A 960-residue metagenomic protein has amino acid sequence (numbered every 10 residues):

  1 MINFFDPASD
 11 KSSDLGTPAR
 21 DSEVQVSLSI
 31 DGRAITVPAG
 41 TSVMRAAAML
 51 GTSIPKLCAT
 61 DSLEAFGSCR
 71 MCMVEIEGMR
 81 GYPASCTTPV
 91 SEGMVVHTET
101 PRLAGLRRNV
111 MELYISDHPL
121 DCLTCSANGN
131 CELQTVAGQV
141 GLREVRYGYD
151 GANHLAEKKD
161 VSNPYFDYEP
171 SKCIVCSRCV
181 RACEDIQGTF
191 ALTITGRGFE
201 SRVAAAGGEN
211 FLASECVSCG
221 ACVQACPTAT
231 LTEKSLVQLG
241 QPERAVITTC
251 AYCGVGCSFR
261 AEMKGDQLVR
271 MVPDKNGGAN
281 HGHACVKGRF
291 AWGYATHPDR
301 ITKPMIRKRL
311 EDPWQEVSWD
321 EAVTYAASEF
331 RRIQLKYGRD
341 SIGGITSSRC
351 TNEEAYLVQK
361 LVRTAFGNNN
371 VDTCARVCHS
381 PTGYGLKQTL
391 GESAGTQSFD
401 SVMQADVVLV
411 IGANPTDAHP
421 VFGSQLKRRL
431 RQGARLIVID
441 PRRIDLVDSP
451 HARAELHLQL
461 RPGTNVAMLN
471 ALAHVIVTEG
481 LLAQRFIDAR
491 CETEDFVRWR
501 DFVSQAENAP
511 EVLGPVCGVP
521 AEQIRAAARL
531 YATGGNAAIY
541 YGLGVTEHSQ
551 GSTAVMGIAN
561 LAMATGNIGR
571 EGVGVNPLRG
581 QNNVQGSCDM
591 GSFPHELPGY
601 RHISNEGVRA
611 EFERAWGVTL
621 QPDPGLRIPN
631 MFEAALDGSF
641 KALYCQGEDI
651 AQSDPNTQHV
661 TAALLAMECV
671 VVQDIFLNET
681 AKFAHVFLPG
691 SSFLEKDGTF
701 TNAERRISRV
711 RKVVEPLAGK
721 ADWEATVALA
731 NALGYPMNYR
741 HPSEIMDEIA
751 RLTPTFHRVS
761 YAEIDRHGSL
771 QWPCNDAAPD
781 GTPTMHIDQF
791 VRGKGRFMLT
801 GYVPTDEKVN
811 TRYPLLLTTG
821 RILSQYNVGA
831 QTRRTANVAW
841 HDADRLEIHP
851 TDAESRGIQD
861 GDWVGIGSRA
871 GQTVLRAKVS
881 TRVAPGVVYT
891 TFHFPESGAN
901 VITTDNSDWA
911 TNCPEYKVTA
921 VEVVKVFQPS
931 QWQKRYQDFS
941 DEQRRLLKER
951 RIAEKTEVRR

Functional and structural regions predicted by a protein language model:
I2-L15, R70-C219, V223-T249, K264-Q267 (+1 more regions): Fe-S ferredoxin-like electron-transfer domains and their immediately adjacent linker/connector regions across
L28-S29, E92-T98, G208, A452-L460 (+4 more regions): Short beta-alpha connecting loops at secondary-structure transitions that line or flank enzyme active sites
I35-E92: N-terminal cofactor/phosphate-binding cores enriched in small/glycine residues, especially glycine-rich loops such as
T41-R45, P89, T351, R627 (+1 more regions): Short, structural beta-strand-to-alpha-helix junction motif
P119, C176, R181, V237-K696 (+6 more regions): Catalytic alpha/large subunits of respiratory electron-transfer oxidoreductases, centered on bis-MGD molybdoenzymes
F399, E695-P716, A725-A732: Glycine/threonine-rich phosphate-binding loop and adjacent beta-strand/alpha-helix elements that clamp
C588, F593, P742-A836: Long, low-complexity segments enriched in small/aliphatic residues
P716, K720-L770, D776, A836-E847 (+1 more regions): Long, contiguous, secondary-structure-rich segments that constitute the structural scaffold of globular domains
